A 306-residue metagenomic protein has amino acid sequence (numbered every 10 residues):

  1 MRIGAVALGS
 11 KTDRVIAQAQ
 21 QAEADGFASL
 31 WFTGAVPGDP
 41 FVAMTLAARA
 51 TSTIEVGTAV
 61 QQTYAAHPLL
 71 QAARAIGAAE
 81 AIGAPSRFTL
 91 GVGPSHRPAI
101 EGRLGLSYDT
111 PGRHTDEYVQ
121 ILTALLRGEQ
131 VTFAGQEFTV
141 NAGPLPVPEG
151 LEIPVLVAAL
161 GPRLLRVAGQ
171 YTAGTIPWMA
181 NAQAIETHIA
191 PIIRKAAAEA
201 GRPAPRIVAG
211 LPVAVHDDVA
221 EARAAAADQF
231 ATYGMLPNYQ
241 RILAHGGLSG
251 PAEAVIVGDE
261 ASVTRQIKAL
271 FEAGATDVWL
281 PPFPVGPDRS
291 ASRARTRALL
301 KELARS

Functional and structural regions predicted by a protein language model:
M1-S306: Active-site-adjacent structural elements that line small-molecule/cofactor binding pockets in enzymes
